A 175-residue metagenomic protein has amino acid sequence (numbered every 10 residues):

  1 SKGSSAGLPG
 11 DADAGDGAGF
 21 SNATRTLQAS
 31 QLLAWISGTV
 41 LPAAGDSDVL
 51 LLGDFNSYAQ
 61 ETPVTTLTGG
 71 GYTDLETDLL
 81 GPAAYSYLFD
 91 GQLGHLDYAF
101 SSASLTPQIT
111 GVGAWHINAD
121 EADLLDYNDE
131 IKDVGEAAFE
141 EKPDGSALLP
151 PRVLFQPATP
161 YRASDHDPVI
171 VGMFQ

Functional and structural regions predicted by a protein language model:
S1-N22: Active-site His/acidic residue clusters
S21-A29: Phosphate/oxyanion-binding active-site loops and adjacent basic polyanion-contact surfaces
T26, L33-L50, F55-Q175: Metal-dependent phosphoester-hydrolase catalytic domains
